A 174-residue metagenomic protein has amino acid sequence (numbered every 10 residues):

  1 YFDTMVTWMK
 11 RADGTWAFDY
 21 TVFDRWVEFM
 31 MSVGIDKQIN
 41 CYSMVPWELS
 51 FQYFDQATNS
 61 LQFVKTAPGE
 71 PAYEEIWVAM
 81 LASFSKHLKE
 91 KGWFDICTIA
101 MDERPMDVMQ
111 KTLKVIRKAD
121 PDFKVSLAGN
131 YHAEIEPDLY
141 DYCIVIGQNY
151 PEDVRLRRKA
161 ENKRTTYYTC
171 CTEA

Functional and structural regions predicted by a protein language model:
Y1-F123, A128-E136: Aromatic-lined carbohydrate-binding surfaces of glycoside hydrolases
C41, C97, C143, C170-C171: Generic recognition of cysteine residues
V45, Q148, C171: Flexible, active-site-proximal loop/turn residues at the rims of small-molecule/cofactor binding pockets and catalytic
V108, P151-R157: Active-site-adjacent beta->alpha loops and helix N-cap segments on the catalytic face of soluble alpha/beta enzymes
D122-N130, P137-Y150, A174: Extracellular glycoside hydrolase catalytic/binding regions
K159-A174: Active-site clefts of carbohydrate-active enzymes
